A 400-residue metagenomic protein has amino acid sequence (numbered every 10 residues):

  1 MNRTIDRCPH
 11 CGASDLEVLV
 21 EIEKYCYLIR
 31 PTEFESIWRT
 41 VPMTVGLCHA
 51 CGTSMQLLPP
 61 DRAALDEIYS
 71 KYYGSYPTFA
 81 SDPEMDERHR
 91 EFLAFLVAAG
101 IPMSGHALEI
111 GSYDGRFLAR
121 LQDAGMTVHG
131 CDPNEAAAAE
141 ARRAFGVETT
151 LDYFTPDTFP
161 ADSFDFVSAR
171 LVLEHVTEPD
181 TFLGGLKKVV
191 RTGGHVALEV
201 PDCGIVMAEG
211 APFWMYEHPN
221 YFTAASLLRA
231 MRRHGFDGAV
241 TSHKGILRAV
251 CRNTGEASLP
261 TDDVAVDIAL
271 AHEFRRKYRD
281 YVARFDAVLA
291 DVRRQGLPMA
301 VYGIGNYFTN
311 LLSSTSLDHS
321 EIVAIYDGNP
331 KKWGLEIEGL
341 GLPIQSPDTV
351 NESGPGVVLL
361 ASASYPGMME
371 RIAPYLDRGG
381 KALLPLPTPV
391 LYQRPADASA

Functional and structural regions predicted by a protein language model:
N2-D162, F166, R170, K244-L247 (+3 more regions): Conserved N-terminal segment of class I S-adenosyl-L-methionine
A13, G125, G146-V147, G193 (+5 more regions): A generic structural signal for alpha->beta connector loops
E17, T150, A239, Q345 (+1 more regions): General small-molecule cofactor/ligand-binding pocket signal
I22-E23, I29-P31, M207-P212, I337-E338 (+1 more regions): Short aromatic-enriched loop/helix-cap "lid" or pocket-rim segments at secondary-structure transitions that line
T32-I37, P42, A211-A225: Acceptor-substrate binding/catalytic loop of class I
D82, V172, V176, E217-N220 (+2 more regions): Hydrophobic alpha-helical scaffolding
L93-G210, Y221-F236, A249-N253, T309-N310 (+4 more regions): Conserved SAM-binding loop
R120, R248-A400: Hydrophobic, well-ordered beta-alpha structural blocks that scaffold small-molecule cofactor pockets
